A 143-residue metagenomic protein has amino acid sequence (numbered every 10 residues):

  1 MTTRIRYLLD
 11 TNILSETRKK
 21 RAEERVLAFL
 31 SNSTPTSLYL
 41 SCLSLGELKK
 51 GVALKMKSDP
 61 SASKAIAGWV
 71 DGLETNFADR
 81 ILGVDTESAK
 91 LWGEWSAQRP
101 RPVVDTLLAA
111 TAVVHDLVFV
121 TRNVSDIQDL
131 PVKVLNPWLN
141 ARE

Functional and structural regions predicted by a protein language model:
M1-S41, L54-V70, A141-E143: Short, well-structured N-terminal submotif of metal-dependent ribonuclease cores
M1-T3, A109, V114-E143: Acidic, PIN/NYN-like endoribonuclease modules and their adjacent C-terminal/linker elements
T2-T3, K50-M56, K64, T75-V120: Active-site neighborhoods of divalent-metal-dependent phosphate/nucleic-acid chemistry enzymes
I13, S44, S88, L107-L108 (+1 more regions): Alpha-helix capping/helix-boundary segments
E16-T17, G51, L91-W95, L130 (+1 more regions): Residues that scaffold the ATP/ADP-binding catalytic core of kinase and kinase-like folds
G46, S88-K90, N140-E143: A short acidic, often aromatic-flanked loop/helix-cap motif at beta-alpha or helix-coil junctions that lines enzyme
